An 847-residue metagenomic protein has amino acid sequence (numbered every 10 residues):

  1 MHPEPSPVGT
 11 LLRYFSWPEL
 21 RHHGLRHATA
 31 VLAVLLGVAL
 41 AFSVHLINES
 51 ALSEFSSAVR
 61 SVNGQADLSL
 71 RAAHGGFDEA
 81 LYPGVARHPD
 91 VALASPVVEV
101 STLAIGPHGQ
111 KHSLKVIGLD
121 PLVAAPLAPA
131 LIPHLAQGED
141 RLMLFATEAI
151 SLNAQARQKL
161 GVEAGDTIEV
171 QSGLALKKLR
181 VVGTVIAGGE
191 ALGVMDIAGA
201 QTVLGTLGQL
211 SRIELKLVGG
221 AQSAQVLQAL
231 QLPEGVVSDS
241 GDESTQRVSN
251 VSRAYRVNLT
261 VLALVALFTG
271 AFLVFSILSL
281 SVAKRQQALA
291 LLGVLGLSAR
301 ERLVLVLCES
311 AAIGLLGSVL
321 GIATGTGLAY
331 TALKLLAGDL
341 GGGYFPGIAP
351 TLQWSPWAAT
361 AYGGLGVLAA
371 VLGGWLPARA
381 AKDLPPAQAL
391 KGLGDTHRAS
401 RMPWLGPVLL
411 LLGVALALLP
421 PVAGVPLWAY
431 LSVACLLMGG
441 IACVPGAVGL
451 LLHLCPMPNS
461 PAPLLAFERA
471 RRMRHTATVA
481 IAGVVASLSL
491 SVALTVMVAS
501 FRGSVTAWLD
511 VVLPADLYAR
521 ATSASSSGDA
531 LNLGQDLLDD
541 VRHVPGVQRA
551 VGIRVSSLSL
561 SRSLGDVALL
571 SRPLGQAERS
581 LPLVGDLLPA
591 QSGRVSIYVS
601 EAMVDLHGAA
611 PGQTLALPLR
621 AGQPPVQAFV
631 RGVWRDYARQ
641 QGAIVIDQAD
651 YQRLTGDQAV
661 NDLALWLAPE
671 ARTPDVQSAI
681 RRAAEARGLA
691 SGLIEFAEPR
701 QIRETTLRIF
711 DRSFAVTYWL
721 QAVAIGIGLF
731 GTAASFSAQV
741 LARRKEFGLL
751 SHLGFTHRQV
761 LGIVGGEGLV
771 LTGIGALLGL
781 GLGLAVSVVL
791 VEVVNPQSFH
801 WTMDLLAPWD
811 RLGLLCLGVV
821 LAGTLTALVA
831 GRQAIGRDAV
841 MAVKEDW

Functional and structural regions predicted by a protein language model:
M1-P5, G9-T10, W17, R21-T29 (+7 more regions): Alpha-helical transmembrane segments, especially those used as permease/efflux helices and single-pass anchors
R21-H23, F272-G314, L393, Y718 (+1 more regions): Interfacial "coupling" helices/loops that link adjacent transmembrane helices in transporter permeases
R26-H27, V38-G64, R256, S279 (+5 more regions): Alpha-helical transmembrane segments
R26-K115, D140-M143, Q158, A224-Q228 (+3 more regions): Hydrophobic, regular-secondary-structure patches
F55, L230-F268, A283, L292 (+6 more regions): Peri-transmembrane interface segments
V62, L144, T184-G219, V512 (+3 more regions): Small-residue transmembrane helix packing/gating motifs
L114-K159, S527, Q535-T614, Q627-V633: Short beta-strand boundary microenvironments
S276-L278, A312-Y344, W357-D383, L409-V422 (+4 more regions): Small-residue-rich transmembrane alpha-helices
